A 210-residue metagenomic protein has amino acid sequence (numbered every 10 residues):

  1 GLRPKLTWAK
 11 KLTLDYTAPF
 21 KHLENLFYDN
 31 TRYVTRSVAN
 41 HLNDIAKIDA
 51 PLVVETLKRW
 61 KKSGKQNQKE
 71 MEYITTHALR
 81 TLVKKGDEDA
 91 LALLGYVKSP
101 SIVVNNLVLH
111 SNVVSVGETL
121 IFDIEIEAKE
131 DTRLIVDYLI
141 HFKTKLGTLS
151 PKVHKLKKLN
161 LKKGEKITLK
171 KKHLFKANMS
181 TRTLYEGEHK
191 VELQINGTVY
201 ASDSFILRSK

Functional and structural regions predicted by a protein language model:
G1-E186, K190-L207: Alpha-helical scaffold domains
